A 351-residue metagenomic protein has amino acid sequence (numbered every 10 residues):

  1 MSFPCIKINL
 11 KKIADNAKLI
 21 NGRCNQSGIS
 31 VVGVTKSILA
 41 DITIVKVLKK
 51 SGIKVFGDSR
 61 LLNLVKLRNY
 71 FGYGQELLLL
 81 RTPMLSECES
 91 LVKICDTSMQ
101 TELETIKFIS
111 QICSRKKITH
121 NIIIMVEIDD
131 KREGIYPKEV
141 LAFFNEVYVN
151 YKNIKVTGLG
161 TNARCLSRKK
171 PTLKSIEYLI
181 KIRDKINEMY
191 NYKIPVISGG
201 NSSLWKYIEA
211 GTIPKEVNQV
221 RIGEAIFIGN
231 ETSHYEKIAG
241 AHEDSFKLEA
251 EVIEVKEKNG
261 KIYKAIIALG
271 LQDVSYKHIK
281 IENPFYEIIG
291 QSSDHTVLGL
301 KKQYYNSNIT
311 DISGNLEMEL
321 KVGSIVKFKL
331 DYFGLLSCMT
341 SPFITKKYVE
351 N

Functional and structural regions predicted by a protein language model:
M1-I8, K12: Generic N-terminal amphipathic, Lys/Arg-enriched alpha-helix
K7, I29-K174, K181: Active-site-proximal beta-alpha core segment in soluble small-molecule metabolic enzymes
K11-L19, K174, Y178-K181, V326: A non-catalytic, amphipathic alpha-helix used as a structural packing/dimerization or gating element in enzyme scaffolds
A17-C24, F71-T82, L179-M189, L248: Alpha-helix-loop-beta-strand connector modules within alpha/beta enzyme cores
R60, E102-L103, V126, N201 (+3 more regions): Short secondary-structure boundary segments
H120, E127-D244: Active-site loop/helix belt of alpha/beta enzymes
A225-N283: Internal helical hairpin/lid segments
E257-N351: C-terminal accessory subdomain/extension
